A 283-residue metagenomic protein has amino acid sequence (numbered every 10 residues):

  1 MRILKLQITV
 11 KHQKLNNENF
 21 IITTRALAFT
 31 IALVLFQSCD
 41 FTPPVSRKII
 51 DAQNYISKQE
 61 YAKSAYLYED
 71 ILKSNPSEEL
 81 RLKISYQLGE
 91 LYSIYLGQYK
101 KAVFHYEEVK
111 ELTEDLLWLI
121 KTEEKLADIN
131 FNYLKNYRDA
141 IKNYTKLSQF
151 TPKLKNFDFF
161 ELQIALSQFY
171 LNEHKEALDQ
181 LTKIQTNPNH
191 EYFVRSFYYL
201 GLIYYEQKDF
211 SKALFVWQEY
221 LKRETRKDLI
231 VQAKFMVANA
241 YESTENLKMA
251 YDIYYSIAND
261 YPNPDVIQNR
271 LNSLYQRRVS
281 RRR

Functional and structural regions predicted by a protein language model:
I3, S38-R283: Acidic, polar-rich low-complexity tracts and alpha-helical solenoid repeat scaffolds
L4, T9-V10, V34, Y204: Intrinsic low-complexity/disordered segments
L4-L6, H12-L27: Bacterial N-terminal signal peptides that target proteins for export
K11-Q13, N19, I31, A240 (+1 more regions): A periodicity- and composition-biased signal for non-globular, repetitive helical segments
L27-Q37: Bacterial N-terminal signal peptides
